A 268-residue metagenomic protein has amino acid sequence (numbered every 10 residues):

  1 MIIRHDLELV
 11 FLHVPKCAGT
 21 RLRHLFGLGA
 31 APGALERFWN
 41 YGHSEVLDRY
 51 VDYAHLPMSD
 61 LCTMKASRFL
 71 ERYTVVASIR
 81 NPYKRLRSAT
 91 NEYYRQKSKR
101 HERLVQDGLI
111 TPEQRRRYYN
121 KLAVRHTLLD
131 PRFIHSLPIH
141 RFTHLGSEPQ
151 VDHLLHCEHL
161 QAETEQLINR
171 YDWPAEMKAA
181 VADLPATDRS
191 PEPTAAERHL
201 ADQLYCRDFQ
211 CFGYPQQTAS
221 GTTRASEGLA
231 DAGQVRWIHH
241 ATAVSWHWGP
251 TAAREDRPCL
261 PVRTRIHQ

Functional and structural regions predicted by a protein language model:
M1-R265: Membrane-interface amphipathic segments in extracytoplasmic regions
